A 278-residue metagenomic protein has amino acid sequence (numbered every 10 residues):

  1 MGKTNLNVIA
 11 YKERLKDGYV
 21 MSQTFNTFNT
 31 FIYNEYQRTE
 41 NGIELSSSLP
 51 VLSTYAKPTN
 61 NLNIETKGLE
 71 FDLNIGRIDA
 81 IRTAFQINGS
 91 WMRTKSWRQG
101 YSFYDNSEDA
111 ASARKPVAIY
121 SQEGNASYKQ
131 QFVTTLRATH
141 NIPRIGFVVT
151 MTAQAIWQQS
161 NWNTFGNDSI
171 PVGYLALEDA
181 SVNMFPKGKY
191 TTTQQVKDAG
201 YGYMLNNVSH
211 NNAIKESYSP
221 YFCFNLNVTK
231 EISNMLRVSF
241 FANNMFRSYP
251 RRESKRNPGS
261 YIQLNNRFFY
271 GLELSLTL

Functional and structural regions predicted by a protein language model:
M1, I9, E70-N74, R137-T139 (+3 more regions): Outer-membrane beta-barrel architecture
M1, L6, L15-N60, Q194 (+3 more regions): Outer-membrane beta-barrel proteins, especially TonB-dependent receptors
M1-G2, R14, I75-D79, I142-R144 (+3 more regions): Outer-membrane beta-barrel strand-turn architecture
G2, N63-L69, Y128-T134, P220-F224 (+1 more regions): Residues that define the transmembrane beta-barrel architecture of outer-membrane proteins
K12-R14, I32-G166: Gram-negative outer-membrane beta-barrel transporters
L15, A155-L177, S181-N206, Y218-S219 (+1 more regions): C-terminal beta-signal and adjacent terminal beta-strands/loops of Gram-negative outer-membrane beta-barrel proteins
S22-I32, G100-S112, F165-A176, S254-Q263: Flexible, surface-exposed loop regions and adjacent strand-edge segments of Gram-negative outer-membrane beta-barrel
P58-L62, Q122-S127, N211-S217, P258-I262: Short, contiguous acidic/charged loop-to-helix segments that flank catalytic cores in large enzymes
